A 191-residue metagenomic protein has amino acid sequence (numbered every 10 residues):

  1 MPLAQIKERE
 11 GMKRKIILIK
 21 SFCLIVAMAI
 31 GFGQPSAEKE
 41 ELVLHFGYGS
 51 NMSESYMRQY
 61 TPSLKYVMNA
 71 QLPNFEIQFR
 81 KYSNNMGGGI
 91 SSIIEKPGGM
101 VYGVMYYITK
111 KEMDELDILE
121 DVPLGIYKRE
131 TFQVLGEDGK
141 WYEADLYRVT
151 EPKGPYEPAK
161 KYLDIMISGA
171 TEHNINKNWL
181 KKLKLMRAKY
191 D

Functional and structural regions predicted by a protein language model:
M1-G11: Short, Lys/Arg-enriched N-terminal segments with co-localized hydrophobic residues within the first ~10-30 amino acids
L3, L24-I25, N174: Detector for intrinsically disordered, low-structure N-terminal pre-sequences
I6, S21-F22, P35: Intrinsic disorder/low-complexity segments
M12-F22: Bacterial N-terminal signal peptides that target proteins for export
K20-G31: Bacterial N-terminal signal peptides
F32-D191: Glycine-aromatic micro-motifs
